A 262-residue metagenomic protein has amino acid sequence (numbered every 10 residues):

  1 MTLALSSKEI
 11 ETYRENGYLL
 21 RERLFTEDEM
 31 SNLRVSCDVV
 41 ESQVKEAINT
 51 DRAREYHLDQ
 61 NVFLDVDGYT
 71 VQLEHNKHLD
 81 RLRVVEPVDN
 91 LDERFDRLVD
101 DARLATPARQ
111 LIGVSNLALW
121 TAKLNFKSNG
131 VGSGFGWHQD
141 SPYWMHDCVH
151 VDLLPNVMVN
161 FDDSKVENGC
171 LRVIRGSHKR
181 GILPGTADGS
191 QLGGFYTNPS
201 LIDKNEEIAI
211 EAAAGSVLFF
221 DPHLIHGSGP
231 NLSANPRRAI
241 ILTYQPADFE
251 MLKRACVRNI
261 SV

Functional and structural regions predicted by a protein language model:
T2-E15, R23-W137, Y143, A255: Non-heme Fe(II)-dependent double-stranded beta-helix
T12, A209-E211: Residue-level "contact hotspot" at macromolecular interaction interfaces
L20-E22, D221: Phosphate-binding beta-loop-alpha motif at adenosine-nucleotide cofactor sites
D28, E211-S216: A short, structured loop/turn motif at beta-sheet edges
S36, V40-A47, D51-R54, L58-L64 (+6 more regions): Non-heme Fe(II)/2-oxoglutarate
D92-R97, I202-I208, G227-G229: Active-site rim elements
T106-R109, V131-A209, F249-V257: Catalytic core of non-heme Fe(II) oxygenases with the double-stranded beta-helix
A122-L124, V157-V159, I240-Y244: A structural signal for short, well-ordered beta-strand segments
